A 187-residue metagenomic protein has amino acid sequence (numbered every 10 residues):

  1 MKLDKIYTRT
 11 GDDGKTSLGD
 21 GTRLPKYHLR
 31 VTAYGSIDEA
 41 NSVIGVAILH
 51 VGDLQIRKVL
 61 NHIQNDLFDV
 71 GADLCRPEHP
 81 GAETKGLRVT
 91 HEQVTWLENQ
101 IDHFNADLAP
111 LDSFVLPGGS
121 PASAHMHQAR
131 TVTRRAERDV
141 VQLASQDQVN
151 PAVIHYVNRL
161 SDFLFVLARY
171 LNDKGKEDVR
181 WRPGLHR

Functional and structural regions predicted by a protein language model:
M1-R187: Phosphate/pyrophosphate-binding loop motifs in nucleotide- or prenyl diphosphate-using proteins
